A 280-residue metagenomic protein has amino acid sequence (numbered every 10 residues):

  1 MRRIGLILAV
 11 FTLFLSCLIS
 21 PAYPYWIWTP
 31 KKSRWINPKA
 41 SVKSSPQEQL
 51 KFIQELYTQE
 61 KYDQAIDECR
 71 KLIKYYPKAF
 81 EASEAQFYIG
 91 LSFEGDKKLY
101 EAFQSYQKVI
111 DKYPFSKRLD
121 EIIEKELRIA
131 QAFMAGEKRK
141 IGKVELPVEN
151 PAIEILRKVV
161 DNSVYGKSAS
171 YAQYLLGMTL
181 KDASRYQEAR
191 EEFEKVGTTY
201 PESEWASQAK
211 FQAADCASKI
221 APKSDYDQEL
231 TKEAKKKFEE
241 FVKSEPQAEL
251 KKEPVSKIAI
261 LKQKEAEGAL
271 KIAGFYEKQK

Functional and structural regions predicted by a protein language model:
M1-L8: Bacterial N-terminal signal peptides that target proteins for export
L8-C17: Bacterial N-terminal signal peptides
S20-K280: Acidic, polar-rich low-complexity tracts and alpha-helical solenoid repeat scaffolds
